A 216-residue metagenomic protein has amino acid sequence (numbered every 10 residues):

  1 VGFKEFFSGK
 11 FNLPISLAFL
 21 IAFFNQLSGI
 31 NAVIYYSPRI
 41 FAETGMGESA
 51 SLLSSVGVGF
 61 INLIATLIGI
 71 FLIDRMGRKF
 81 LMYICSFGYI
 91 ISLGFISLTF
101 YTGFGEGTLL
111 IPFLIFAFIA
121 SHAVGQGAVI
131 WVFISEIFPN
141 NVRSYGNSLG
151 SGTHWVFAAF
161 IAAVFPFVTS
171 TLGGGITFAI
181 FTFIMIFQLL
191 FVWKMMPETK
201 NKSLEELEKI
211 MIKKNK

Functional and structural regions predicted by a protein language model:
V1-K216: Alpha-helical transmembrane bundle of multi-pass membrane proteins
